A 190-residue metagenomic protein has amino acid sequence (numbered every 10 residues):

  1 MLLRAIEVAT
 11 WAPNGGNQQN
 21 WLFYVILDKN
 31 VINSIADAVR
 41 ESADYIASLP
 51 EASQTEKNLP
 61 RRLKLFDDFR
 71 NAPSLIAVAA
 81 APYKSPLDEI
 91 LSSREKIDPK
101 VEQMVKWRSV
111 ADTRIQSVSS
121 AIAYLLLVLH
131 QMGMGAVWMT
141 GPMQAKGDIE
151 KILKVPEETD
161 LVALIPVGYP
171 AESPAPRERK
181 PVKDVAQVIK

Functional and structural regions predicted by a protein language model:
M1-Y83, V188-K190: N-terminal amphipathic, basic helical "cap/leader" segment at the start of enzyme domains
E7-A9, I76, K96-I152: Small-aliphatic-rich amphipathic alpha-helix that forms the alpha element of a beta-alpha
A38-E41, D88-D98: Short, flexible, mixed-charge acidic loops at enzyme active sites
E41-S42, K154-E157: Short, hinge-like loop/turn segments at secondary-structure boundaries
L63, E157-K190: C-terminal helix-cap and adjacent tail motif
K64-D67, K151-V155: A generic local secondary-structure boundary/capping motif
P82, P142-K146, A171: Acidic, glycine-rich active-site loops and adjacent beta-strand->loop/helix elements that engage anionic groups
L87-L91, D148, R177: A short secondary-structure junction signal
